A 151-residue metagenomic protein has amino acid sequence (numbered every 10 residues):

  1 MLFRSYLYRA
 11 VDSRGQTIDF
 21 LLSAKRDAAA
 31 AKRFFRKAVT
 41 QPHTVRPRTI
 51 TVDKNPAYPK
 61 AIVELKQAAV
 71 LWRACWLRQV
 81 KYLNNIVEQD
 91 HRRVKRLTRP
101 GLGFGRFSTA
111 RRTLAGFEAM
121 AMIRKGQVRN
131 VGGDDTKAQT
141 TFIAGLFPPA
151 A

Functional and structural regions predicted by a protein language model:
M1-L2: Short, small-residue-biased leader/transition segments that mark boundaries at the very start of proteins
Y6-A10, Q16-R26: A short, conserved beta-strand element enriched in hydrophobic/aromatic residues
A10, G15, F35, I50-D53 (+4 more regions): Mobile genetic element proteins and their domesticated derivatives, centered on retroelements and DNA transposons
D12-R14, P42, K81: Multi-pass alpha-helical transmembrane bundle typical of ion/small-solute transporters and intramembrane aspartyl
F20-H43: Active-site beta-loop-alpha junctions of metal-dependent nucleic acid enzymes, especially the RNase H-like/DDE
S23-R26, V52-D53, F104-S108, D134: Conserved, non-catalytic sequence blocks in retroelement Pol enzymes and Pol-derived host proteins
K54-A115, G126: Helix-centered, glycine/charged polyanion-binding patches within enzymatic domains that contact phosphate-containing
T109-A151: C-terminal domain-tail junction helix/linker
